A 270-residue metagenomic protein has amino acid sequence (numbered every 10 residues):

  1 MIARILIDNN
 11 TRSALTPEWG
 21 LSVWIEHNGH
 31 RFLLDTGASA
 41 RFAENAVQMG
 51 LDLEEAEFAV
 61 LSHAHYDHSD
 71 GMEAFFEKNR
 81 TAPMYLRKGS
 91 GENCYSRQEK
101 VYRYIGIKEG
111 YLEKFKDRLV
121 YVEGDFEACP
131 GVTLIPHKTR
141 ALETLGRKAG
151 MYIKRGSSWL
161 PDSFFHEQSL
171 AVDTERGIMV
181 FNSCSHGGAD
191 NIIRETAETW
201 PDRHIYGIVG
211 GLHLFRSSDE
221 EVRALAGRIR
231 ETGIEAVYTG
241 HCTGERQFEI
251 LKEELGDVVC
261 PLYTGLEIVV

Functional and structural regions predicted by a protein language model:
M1-M49, S163, E167-N182: Conserved beta-strand hairpin/beta-sheet module of binuclear metal-dependent hydrolase folds, prominently
M1-S13, G150-P161, G210-L214: Glycine-rich phosphate-binding "P-loop"
D8-N10, T36-S39, A64, G89-S90 (+5 more regions): Active-site metal-binding loops of divalent metal-dependent hydrolases
R41-E92, T199-G207, R230: Active-site metal-binding motif and surrounding structural segment of the metallo-beta-lactamase
M49, R80, F115, G233 (+1 more regions): Short, structured coil segments at secondary-structure junctions
Y66-H68, S163-S169, D173-V180, C184-T264: Cap/insert and terminal regions of metallo-dependent hydrolase folds
L86-K116, P136-I153: Acidic/polar short surface loop at catalytic or gating sites that assists cofactor/ion binding and chemistry
V101-Y102, G124-R176: Active-site-proximal loop/helix segment associated with metal-binding centers of metalloenzymes
